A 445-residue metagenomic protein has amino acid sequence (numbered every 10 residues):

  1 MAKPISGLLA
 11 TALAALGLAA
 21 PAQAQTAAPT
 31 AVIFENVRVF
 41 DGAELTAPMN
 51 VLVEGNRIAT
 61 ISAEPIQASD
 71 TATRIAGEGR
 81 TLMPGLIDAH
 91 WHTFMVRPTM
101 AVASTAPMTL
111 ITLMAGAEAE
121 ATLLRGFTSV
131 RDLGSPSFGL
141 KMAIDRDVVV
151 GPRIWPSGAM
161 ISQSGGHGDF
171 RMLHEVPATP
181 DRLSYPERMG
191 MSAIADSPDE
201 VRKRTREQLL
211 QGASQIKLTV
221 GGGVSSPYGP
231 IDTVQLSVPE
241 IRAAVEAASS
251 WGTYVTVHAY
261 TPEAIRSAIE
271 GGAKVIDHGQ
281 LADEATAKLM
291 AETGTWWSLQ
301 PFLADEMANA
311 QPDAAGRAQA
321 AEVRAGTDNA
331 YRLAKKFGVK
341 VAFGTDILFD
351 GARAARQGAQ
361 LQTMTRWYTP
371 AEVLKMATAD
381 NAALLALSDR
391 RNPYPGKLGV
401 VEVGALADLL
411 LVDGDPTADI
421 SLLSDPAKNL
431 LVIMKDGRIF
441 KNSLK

Functional and structural regions predicted by a protein language model:
T26, T30, A43-M83: Histidine-rich, glycine-flanked metal-binding segment
V37, R391-N392, K397-K445: C-terminal cap of metal-dependent C-N hydrolases
R80-R146, S164-M172, P239, G271: Metal-associated gating/positioning segment near the N- to mid-region
R97-M100, Y228, I265-G271, L303-A315 (+4 more regions): Histidine/acidic-residue-rich catalytic or RNA/ligand-binding cores of hydrolases and nuclease-related proteins
A106, S250, A325-P416: His/Asp/Glu-enriched, well-ordered alpha-helical/loop segment that forms or immediately abuts the divalent-metal
M108, S164, T219-N329, A342 (+2 more regions): Active-site core of metal-dependent hydrolases
M114-L140, G151-M160, A213-S226, Y254 (+4 more regions): Divalent metal-dependent hydrolysis catalytic cores, especially in the metallo-beta-lactamase
D145-S267: Histidine/acidic-residue-rich, glycine-tolerant segments that coordinate divalent metal ions
